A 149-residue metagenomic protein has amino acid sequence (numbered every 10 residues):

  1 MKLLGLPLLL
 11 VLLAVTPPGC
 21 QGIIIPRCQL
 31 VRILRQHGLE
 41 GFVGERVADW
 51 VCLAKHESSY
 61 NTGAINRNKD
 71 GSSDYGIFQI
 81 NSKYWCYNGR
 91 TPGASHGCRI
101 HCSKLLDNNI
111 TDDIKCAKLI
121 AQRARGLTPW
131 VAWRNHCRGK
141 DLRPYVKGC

Functional and structural regions predicted by a protein language model:
K2-N61: Export/targeting segments at the very N-terminus of extracytoplasmic proteins
I23, R67-C149: Catalytic and binding regions of secreted/periplasmic enzymes and modules that target cell-wall glycans
I33-H37, G63, G93, R99-I100: A near-ubiquitous, low-amplitude feature marking generic local secondary-structure context
V47-K55, Y60-N81: Conserved helix-loop-beta core of C-type lectin(-like) domains
